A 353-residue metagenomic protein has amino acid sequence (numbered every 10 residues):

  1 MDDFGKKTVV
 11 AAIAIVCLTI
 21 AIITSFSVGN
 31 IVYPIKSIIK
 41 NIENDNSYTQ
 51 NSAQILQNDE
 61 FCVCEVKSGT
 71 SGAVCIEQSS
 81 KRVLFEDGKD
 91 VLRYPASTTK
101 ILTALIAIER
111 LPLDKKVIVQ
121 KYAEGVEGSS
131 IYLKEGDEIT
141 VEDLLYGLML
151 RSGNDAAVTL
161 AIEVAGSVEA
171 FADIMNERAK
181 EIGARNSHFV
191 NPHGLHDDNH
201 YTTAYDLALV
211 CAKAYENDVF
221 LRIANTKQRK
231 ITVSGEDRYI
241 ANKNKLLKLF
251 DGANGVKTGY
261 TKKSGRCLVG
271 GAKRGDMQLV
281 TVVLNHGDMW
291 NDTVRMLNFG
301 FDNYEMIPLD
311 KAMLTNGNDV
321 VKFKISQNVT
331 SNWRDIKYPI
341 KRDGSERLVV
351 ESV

Functional and structural regions predicted by a protein language model:
M1-C17: N-terminal Sec-pathway targeting helices
D2-K6, N30-Y205, L209-D218: Active-site-adjacent loops and short helices of periplasmic peptidoglycan-processing enzymes
D3, I23-S25, G29, A184-R185 (+1 more regions): Domain-terminus/edge residues, biased toward the C-terminal soluble/receptor-binding domains of extracytoplasmic
T8-V9, I38, G344, V349: Small/flexible residues
C17-I23: Alpha-helical transmembrane segments
